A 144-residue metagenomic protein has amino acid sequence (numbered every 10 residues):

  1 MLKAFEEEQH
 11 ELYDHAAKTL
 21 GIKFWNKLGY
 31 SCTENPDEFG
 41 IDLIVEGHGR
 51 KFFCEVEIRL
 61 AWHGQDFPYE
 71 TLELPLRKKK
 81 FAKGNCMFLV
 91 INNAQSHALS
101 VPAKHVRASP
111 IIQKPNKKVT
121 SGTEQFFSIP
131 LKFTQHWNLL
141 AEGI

Functional and structural regions predicted by a protein language model:
L2-E11, H15, T19, L28-E34 (+1 more regions): Catalytic cores of nucleic-acid endonucleases
W25, L43-G64: Conserved catalytic cores of phosphodiester-cleaving nucleases, focusing on short active-site segments
S31-H48: Charged, well-structured alpha/beta interaction segments
E46-H48, N93-I144: Non-catalytic C-terminal interaction segments of nucleic acid-processing enzymes
